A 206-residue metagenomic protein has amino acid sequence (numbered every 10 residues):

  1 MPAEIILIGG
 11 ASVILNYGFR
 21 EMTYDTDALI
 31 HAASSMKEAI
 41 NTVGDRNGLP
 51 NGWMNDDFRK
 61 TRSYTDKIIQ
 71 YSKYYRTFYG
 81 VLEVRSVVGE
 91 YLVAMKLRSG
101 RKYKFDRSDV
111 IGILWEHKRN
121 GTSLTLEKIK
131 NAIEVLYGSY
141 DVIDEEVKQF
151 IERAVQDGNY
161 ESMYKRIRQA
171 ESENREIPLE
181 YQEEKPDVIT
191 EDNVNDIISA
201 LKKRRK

Functional and structural regions predicted by a protein language model:
M1-K206: Compositionally biased terminal segments of proteins
